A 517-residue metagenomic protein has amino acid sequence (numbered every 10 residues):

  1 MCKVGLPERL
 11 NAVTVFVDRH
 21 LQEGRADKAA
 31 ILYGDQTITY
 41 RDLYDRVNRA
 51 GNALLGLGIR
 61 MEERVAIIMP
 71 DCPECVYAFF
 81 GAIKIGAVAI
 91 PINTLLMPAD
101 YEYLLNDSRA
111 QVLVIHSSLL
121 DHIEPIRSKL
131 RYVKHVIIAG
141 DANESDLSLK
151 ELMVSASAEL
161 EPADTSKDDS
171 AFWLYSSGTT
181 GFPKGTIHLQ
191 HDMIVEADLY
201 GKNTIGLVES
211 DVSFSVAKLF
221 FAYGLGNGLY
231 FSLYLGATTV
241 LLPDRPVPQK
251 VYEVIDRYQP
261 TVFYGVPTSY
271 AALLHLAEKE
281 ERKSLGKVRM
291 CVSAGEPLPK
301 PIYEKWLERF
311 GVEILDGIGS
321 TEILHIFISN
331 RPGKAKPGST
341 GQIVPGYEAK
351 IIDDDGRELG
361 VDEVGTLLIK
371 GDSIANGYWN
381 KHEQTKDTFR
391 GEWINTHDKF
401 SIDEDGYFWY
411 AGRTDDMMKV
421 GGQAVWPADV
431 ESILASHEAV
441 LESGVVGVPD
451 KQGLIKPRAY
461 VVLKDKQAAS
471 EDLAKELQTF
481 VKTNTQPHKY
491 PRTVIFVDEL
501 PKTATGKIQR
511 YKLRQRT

Functional and structural regions predicted by a protein language model:
D27, I138, E144, A156-Y175 (+2 more regions): Conserved pre-ATP/AMP-binding loop-to-beta segment of ANL
D27-C72, V76-F80, M97-E102, K150: Conserved AMP-binding/adenylate-forming core of the ANL superfamily
Y44-R49, F172, T186-V208, V216 (+2 more regions): Conserved structural elements of the adenylate-forming
G56-L57, K84-E151, L463-D465: Structural core segment of the AMP-binding/adenylate-forming
L96, L113-I115, D256, F263 (+6 more regions): AMP-binding/adenylate-forming catalytic core of the ANL superfamily
I194-S215, F220-T261, L276-E278: Conserved AMP-binding/adenylation subdomain of ANL enzymes
A237, P260-G265, H275-K336, E348: Gly/Ser/Thr-rich phosphate-binding loop
Q342-G346, R357-T388, V425: Conserved ATP/PPi-binding loop(s) of AMP-dependent carboxylate-activating enzymes
